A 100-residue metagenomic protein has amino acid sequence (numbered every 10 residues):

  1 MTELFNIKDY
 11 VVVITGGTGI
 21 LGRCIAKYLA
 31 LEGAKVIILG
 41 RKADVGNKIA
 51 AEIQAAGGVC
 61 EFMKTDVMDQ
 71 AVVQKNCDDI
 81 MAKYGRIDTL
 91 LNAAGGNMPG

Functional and structural regions predicted by a protein language model:
M1-V13, K83: Flexible N-terminal pre-Rossmann segment of NAD(P)-dependent oxidoreductases
V11, T18-G19, K42: Conserved glycine-rich cofactor-binding loop
G22-R23: N-terminal Rossmann-fold NAD(P) dinucleotide-binding loop
L29: Aromatic pocket-lining residues of Rossmann-like dinucleotide-binding sites
E32-I49: Conserved glycine-rich Rossmann-like NAD(P)H-binding loop of the short-chain dehydrogenase/reductase
A43, K64-N76: The beta1-alpha1 cofactor-binding region of Rossmann-like NAD(H)/NADP(H)-dependent oxidoreductases
D88-T89: Conserved catalytic-site loops of classical short-chain dehydrogenases/reductases
A94-P99: Conserved NAD(P)H cofactor-binding loop of Rossmann-fold oxidoreductase domains
